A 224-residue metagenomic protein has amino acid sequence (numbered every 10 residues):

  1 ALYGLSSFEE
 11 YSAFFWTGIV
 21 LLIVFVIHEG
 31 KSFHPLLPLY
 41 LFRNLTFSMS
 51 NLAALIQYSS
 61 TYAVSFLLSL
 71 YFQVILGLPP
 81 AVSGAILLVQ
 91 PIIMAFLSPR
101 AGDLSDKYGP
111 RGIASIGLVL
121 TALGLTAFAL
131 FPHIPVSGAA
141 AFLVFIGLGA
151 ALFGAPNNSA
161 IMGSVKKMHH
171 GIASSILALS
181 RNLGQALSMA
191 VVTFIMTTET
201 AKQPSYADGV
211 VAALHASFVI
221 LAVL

Functional and structural regions predicted by a protein language model:
A1-F14, I27: Phenylalanine-glycine-rich, low-complexity intrinsically disordered regions, typified by the FG/GLFG repeat domains
A1-S6, I19-L21, F66-V74: Small-residue-rich transmembrane alpha-helical segments that form helix-helix packing/gating elements in polytopic
S7, L21-F33, M196-K202: Structural signal for alpha-helical transmembrane segments and their membrane-water exit/capping regions in multi-pass
A13-V26, I220-A222: Alpha-helical transmembrane segments of multi-pass membrane transporters/translocases
F14, P35-A201, V211-V223: 12-transmembrane solute porter fold
